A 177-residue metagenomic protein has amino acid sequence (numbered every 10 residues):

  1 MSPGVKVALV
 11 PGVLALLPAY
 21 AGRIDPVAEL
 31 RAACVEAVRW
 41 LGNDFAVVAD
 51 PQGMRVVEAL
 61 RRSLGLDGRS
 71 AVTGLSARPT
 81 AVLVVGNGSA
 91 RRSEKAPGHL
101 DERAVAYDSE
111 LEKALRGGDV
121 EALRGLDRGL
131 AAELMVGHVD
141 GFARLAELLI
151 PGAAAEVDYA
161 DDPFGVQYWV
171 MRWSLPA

Functional and structural regions predicted by a protein language model:
M1-E58, L64-G68: A short aromatic-anchored loop/beta-hairpin motif
M1-K6, S76, S174-A177: Short, low-complexity, intrinsically disordered N-terminal peptides in bacterial proteins
D25-A32, R55, A106, V136-D140 (+1 more regions): Conserved active-site and cofactor/substrate-binding residues in soluble primary-metabolism enzymes
Q52-R61, R92-L100: Short Gly/Thr/Asp-enriched flexible loops that form oxyanion-binding sites at enzyme active sites
T73-E110: Active-site beta-strand/loop microenvironment that shapes enzyme catalytic pockets
L115-E156, A160-P163: Polyanion-binding loop/helix "lid" in catalytic or ligand-binding cores
G165-A177: Short, basic/aromatic-enriched C-terminal tail that caps enzymatic domains
